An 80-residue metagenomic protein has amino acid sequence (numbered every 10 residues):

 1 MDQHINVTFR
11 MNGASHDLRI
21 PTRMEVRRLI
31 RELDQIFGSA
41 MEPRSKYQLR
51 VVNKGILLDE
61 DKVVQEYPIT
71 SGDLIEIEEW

Functional and structural regions predicted by a protein language model:
M1-V7, S45: Short structural boundary motif marking the start of a folded domain
I5-V7, Q35-G38, V64: Intrinsically disordered, low-complexity boundary segments flanking structured domains
R10-R28: Short, contiguous acidic and Ser/Thr-rich linear segments
M11-N12, R44-Q65: Short acidic beta-strand-loop surface patches of small beta-rich interaction domains
T22-E42: Short amphipathic, charge-patterned alpha-helical segments
G72-I75: Loop/turn positions that initiate beta-strands
